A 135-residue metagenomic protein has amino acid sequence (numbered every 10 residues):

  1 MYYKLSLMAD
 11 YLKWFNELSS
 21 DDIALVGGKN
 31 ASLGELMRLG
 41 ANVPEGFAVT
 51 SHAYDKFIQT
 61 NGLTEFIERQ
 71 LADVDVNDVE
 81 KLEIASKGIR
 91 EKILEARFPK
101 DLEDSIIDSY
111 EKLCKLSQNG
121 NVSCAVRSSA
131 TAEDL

Functional and structural regions predicted by a protein language model:
Y3-L135: N-terminal beta-alpha lobe that positions the nucleotide/phosphoryl donor in ATP/NTP-coupled carboxylate activation
